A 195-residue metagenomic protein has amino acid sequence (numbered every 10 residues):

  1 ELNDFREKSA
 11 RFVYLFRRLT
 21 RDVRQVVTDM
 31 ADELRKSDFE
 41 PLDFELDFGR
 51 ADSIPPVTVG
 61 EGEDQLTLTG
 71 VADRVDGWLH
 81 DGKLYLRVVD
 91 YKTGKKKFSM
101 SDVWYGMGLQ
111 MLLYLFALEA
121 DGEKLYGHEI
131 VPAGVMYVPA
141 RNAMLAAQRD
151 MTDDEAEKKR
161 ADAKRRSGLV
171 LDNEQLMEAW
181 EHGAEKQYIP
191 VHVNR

Functional and structural regions predicted by a protein language model:
E1-R195: Structural signature of nuclease core domains in nucleic-acid processing machines
